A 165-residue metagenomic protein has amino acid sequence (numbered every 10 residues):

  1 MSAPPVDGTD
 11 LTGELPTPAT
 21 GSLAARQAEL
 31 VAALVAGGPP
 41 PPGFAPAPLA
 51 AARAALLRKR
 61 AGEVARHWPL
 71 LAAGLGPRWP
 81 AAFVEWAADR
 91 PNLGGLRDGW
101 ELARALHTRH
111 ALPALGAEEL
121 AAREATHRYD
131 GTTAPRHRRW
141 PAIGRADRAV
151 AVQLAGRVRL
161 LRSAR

Functional and structural regions predicted by a protein language model:
M1-R165: Long, compositionally biased intrinsically disordered regulatory segments in eukaryotic proteins
